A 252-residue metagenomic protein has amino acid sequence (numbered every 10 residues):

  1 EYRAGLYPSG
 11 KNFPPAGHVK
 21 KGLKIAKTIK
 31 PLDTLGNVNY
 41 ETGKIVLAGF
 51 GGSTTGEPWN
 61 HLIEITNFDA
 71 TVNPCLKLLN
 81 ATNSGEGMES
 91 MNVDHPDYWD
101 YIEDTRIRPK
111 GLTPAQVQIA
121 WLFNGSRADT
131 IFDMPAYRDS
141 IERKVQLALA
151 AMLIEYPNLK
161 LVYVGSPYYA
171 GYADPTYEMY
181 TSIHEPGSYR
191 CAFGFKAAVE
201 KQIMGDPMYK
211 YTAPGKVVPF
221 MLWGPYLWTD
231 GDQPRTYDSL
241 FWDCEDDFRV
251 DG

Functional and structural regions predicted by a protein language model:
E1-N39: N-terminal charged/capping segments associated with class I S-adenosyl-L-methionine
A4-G5, G10, P14-G17, E41-A136: Conserved SGNH/GDSL esterase-like catalytic core that processes O-acyl groups on lipids and polysaccharides
L23-L35, D94-L112, S140-A150, K201: A Trp-anchored, charged/polar loop motif used as the substrate-binding/catalytic surface of acyl/ester-handling
G52, G165-Y168: Short, well-ordered beta-to-alpha junction loops that form the rim of enzyme active sites and present histidine/acidic
D94-D97, A136-K144, M179-G194: Alpha-helix N-cap and loop-to-helix initiation/capping positions
L122, Y163-V164: Conserved beta-strand positions
Y156-K160: A short helix->loop->beta-strand "cap" motif at the edges of active sites that frequently abuts
Y169-G252: Catalytic His-Asp segment of secreted/periplasmic serine-dependent ester chemistry enzymes
